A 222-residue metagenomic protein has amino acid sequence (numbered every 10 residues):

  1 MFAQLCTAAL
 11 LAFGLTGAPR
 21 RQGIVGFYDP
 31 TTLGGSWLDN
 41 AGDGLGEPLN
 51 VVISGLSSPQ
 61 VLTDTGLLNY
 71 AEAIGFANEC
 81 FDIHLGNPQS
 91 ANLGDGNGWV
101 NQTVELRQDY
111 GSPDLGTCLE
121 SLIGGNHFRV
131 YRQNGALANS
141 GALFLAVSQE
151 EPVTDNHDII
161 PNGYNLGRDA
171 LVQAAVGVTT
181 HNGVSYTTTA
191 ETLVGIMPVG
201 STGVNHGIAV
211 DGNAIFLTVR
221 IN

Functional and structural regions predicted by a protein language model:
M1-Q4, A8, G14-P19: Universal eukaryotic N-terminal targeting presequences
L5-T7, V210-N222: Cleavable C-terminal sorting propeptides in eukaryotic secreted/cell-surface proteins
L15-I208: Mature extracellular/extracytoplasmic regions of secreted and cell-surface glycoproteins
